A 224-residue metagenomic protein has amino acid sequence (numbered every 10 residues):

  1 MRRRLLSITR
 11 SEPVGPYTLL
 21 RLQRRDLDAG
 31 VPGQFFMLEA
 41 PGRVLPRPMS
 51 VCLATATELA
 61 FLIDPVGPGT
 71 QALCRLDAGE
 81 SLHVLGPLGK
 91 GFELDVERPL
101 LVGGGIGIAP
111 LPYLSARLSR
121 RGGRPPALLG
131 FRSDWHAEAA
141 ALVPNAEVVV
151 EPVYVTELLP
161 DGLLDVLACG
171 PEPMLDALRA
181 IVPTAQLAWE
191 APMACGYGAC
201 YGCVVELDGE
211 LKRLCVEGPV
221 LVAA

Functional and structural regions predicted by a protein language model:
R2-E80: Ferredoxin-reductase
R43-V51, G89-E97, L101, C215: Short, Lys/Arg- and Gly-enriched loop/turn segments at beta-strand edges
P68-P192: FNR/FR-type flavoprotein reductase catalytic core
E172-P173, E190-P219: Local cysteine-cluster metal-coordination motifs and their immediate loop/turn environment, predominantly Fe-S cluster
A223-A224: A charged, well-structured terminal subsegment
